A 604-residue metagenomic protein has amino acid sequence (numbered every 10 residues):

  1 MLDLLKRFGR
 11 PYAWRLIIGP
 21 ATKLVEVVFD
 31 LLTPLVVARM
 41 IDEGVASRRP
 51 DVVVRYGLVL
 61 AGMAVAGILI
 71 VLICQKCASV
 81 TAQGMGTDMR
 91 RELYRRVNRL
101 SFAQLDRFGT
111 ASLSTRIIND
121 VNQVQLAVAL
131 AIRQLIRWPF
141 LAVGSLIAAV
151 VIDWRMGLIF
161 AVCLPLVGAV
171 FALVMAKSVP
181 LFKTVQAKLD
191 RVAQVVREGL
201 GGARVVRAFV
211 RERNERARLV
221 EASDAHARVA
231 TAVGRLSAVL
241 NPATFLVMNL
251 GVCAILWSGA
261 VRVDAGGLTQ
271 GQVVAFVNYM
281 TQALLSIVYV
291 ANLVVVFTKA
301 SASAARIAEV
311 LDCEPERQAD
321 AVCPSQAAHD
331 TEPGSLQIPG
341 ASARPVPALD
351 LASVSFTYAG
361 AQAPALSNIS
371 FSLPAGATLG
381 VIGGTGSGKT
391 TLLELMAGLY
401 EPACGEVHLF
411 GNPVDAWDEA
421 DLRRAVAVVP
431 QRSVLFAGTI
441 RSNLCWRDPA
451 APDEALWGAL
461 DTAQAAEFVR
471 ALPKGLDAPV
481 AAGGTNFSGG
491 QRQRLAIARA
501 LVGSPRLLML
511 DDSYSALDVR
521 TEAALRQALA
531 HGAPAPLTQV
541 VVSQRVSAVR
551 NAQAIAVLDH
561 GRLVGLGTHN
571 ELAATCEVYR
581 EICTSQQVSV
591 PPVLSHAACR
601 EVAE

Functional and structural regions predicted by a protein language model:
M1-T33, V37, V45-L60, C74-A78 (+10 more regions): Membrane-integrated ABC transporters
R10-A13, R99-A103, N119-V128, I132 (+8 more regions): An intracellular "coupling" helix at the cytosolic face of ABC transporter transmembrane type-1 domains
P11, R15-V28, L130-V185, W257-L268: Transmembrane helices of ABC transporter permease
A21-T22, E26-D42, M63-T110, S114 (+7 more regions): Juxtamembrane helix-loop junctions of ABC transporter transmembrane domains
R49-V52, A148-V162, A232-E314: Helix-loop-helix
V97, L219, I307, L351-S353: Conserved catalytic Walker-motif region of ABC-type ATPase nucleotide-binding domains
S325-E604: ABC-type nucleotide-binding domain
